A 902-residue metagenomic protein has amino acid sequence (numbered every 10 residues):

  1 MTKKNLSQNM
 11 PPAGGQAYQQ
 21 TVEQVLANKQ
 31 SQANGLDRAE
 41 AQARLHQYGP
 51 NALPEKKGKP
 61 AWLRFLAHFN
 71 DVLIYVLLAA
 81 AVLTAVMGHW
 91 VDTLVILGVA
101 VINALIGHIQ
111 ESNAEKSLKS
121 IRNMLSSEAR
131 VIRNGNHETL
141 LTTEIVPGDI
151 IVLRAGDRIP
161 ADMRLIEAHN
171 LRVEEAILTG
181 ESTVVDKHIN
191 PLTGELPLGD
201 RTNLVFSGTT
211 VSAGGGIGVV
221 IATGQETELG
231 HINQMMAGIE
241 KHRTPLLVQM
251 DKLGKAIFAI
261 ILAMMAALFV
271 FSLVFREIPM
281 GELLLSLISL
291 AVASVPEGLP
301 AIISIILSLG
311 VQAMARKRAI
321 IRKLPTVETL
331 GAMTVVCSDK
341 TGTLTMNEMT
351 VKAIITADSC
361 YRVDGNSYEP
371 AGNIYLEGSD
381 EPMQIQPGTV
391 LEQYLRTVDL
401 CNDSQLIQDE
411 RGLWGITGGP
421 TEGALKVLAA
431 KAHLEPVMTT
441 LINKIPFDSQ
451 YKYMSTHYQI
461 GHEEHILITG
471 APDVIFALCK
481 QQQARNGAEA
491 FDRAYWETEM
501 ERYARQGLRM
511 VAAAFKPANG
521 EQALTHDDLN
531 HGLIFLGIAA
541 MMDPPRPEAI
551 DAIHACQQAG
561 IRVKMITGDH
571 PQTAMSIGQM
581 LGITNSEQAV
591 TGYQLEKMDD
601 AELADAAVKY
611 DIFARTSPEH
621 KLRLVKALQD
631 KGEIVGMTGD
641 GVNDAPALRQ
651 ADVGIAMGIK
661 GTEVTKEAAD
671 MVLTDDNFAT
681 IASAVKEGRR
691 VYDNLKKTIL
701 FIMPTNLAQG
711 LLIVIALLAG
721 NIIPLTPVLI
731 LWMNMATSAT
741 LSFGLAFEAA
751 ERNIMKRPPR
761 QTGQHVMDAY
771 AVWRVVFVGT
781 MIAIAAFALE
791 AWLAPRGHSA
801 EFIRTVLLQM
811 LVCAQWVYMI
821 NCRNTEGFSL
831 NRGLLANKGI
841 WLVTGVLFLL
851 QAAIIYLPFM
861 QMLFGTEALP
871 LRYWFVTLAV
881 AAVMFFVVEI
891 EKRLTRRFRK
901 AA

Functional and structural regions predicted by a protein language model:
M1-K756, Q764-M767, T780, A791 (+2 more regions): Conserved cytosolic headpiece of P-type ATPases
A736-T737, I782-A783, T805-M819: Generic alpha-helical transmembrane segments
Q761-T780, A800-V806: Membrane-water interface at loop-to-transmembrane-helix junctions
L789-W792, V812: C-terminal substrate-binding/catalytic lobe of Rossmann-fold NAD(P)-dependent dehydrogenases
